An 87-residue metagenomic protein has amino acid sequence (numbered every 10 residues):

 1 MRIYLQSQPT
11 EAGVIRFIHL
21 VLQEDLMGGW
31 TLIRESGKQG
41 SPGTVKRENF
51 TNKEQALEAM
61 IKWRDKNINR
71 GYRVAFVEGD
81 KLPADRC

Functional and structural regions predicted by a protein language model:
M1-G13, S41: Negatively charged, low-complexity tracts enriched in Asp/Glu with abundant Ser/Thr
R2-I3, T31-R34, E48-F50, A59-W63 (+1 more regions): Short, surface-exposed, polar/charged, turn-prone segments marking secondary-structure boundaries
Q6, K46, E58, L82-R86: Alpha-helix boundary/capping detector
Q8-T10, D25, Q39, K53: Generic structural motif
A12-V21, L82-C87: A cross-kingdom feature marking charged/low-complexity
I18-K46, I61: Short aromatic-glycine-(Arg/Gly/Cys) micro-motifs in beta-strand/loop hairpins
P42, T51-N69: A short, charged, amphipathic alpha-helix used as a generic interaction element across diverse proteins
W63-C87: Short, mixed-charge low-complexity intrinsically disordered segments
